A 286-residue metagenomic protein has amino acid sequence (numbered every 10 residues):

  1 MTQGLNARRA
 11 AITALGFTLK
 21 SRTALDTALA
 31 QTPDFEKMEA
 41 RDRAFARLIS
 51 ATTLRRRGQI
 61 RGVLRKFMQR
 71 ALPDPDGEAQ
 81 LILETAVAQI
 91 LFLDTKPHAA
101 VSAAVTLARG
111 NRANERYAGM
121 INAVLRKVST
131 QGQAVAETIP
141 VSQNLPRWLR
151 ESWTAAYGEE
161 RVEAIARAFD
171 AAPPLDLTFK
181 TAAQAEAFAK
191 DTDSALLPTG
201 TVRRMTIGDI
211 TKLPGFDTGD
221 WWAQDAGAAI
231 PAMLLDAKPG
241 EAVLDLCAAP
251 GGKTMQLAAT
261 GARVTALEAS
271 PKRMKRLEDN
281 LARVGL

Functional and structural regions predicted by a protein language model:
M1-L286: S-adenosylmethionine
